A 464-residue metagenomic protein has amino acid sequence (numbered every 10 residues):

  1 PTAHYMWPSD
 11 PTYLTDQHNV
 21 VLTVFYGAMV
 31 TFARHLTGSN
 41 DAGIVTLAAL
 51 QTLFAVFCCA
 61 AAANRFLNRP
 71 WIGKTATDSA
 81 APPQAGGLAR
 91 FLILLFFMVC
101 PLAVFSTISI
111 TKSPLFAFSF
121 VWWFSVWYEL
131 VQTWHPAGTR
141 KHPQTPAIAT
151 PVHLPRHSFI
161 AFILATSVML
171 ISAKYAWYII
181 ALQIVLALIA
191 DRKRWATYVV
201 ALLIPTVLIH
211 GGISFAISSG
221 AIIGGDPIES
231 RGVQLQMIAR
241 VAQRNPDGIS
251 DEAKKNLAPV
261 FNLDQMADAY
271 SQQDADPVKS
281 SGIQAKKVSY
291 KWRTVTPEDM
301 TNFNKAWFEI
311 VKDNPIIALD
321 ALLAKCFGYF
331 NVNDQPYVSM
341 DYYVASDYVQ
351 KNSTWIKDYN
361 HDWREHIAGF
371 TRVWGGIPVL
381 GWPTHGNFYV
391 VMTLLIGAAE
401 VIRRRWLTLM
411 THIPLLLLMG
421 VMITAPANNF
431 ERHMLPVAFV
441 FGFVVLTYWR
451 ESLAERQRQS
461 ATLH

Functional and structural regions predicted by a protein language model:
P1-Y5, Y13-M29, T37-A42, P436: Extracytoplasmic catalytic/substrate-binding loops of multi-pass membrane glycan-assembly enzymes
V20-V24, H35-A61: Loop-to-helix entry region of an early transmembrane alpha helix in multi-pass inner-membrane enzymes
D41-F54, A324-H412: Membrane-interface anchor segments at the N-terminal boundary of transmembrane helices in multi-pass membrane enzymes
A49-P82, W122: Transmembrane-helix motifs of polytopic, lipid-linked glycan transferases
L95-W127, V168-I179, H433-A438: Multi-pass, polyprenyl lipid-linked donor-dependent membrane glycosyltransferases
L115-G138, A161-T166, Q183-I184, V440-V444: Specific aromatic-rich, kink-prone transmembrane helix
T150, S158-S172, L203-H210: Membrane-interface alpha helices of multi-pass inner-membrane proteins
G220-Y359: Membrane-proximal stem/loop segments at transmembrane-domain junctions that anchor or position
